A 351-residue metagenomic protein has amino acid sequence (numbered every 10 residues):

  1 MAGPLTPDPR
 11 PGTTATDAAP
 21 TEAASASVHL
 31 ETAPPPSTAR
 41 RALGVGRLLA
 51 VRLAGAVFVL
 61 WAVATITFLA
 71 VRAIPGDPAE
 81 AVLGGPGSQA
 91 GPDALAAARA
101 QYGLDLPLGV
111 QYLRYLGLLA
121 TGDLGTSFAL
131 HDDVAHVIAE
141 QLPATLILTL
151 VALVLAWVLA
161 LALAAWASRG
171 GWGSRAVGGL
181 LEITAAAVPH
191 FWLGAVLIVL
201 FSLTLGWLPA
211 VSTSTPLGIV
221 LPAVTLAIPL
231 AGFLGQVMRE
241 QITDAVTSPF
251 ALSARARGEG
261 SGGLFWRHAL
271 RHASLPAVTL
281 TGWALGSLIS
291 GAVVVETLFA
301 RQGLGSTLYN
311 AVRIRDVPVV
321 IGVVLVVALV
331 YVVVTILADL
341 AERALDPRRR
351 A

Functional and structural regions predicted by a protein language model:
M1-V59, G171-W172, L340-A351: Transmembrane alpha-helical segments of polytopic membrane transport and secretion proteins
P4-L5, T32-V45, L104-L161: An internal, D/E-rich "acidic patch" concept
L43-G46, V63, I138-S174, T213-A351: Alpha-helical transmembrane segments of integral membrane proteins, especially multi-pass inner/plasma-membrane
L60, A64, F68-A73, A81 (+6 more regions): Membrane-embedded alpha-helical segments of multi-pass transporters/permeases
L60-V110, G206-G218: Hydrophobic alpha-helical transmembrane segments of membrane transport/permease proteins and related membrane-embedded
I74, A185-V188, I289: Transmembrane helix irregularities
Q89-D123, I219-V220, F299-A311: Short hydrophobic, aromatic-rich alpha-helical segments embedded in or entering the lipid bilayer of multi-pass
G179-E240: Membrane-water interface segments at transmembrane-helix boundaries in multipass membrane proteins
